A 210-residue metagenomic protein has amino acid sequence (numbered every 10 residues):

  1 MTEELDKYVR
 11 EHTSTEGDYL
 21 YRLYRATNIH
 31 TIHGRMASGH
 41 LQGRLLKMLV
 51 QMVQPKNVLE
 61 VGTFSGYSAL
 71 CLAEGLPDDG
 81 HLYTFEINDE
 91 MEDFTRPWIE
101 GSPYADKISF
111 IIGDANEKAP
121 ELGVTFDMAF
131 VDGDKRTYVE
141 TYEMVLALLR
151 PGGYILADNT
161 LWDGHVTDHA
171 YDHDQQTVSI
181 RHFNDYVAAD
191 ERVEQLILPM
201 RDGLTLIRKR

Functional and structural regions predicted by a protein language model:
M1-M128, K135-L156, T160-R210: A short alpha-helical cap/connector motif
